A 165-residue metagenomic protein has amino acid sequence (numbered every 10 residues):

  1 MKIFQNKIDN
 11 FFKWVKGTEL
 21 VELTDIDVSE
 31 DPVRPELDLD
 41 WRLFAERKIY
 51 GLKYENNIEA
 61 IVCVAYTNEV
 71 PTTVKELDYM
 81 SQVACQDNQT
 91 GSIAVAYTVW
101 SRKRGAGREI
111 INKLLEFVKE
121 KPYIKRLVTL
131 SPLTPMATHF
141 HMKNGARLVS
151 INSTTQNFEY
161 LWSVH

Functional and structural regions predicted by a protein language model:
M1-F44, I49-Y54, I58: Short amphipathic alpha-helix that is part of the acyltransferase structural core
R34, W41, G51, I58 (+1 more regions): Preference for well-ordered, secondary-structure-rich cores of eukaryotic proteins
R47, G91, P122-I124: Short, high-confidence coil segments that cap the C-terminus of an alpha-helix and link into the following beta-strand
E59-V64, V99: Conserved GNAT-family N-acetyltransferase fold
C63-A94: Conserved acyl-donor/pantetheine-binding loop and adjacent beta-alpha core of acyl/acetyltransferases and related
S101, V128-H139, S153-T155: Conserved beta-strand-loop-alpha-helix junction that forms the acyl-donor binding cleft
S101-K119: Conserved acetyl-CoA-binding loop-helix of GNAT-fold acetyltransferases
R147-Y160: Conserved catalytic-core motifs of GNAT/GCN5-like acyltransferases
